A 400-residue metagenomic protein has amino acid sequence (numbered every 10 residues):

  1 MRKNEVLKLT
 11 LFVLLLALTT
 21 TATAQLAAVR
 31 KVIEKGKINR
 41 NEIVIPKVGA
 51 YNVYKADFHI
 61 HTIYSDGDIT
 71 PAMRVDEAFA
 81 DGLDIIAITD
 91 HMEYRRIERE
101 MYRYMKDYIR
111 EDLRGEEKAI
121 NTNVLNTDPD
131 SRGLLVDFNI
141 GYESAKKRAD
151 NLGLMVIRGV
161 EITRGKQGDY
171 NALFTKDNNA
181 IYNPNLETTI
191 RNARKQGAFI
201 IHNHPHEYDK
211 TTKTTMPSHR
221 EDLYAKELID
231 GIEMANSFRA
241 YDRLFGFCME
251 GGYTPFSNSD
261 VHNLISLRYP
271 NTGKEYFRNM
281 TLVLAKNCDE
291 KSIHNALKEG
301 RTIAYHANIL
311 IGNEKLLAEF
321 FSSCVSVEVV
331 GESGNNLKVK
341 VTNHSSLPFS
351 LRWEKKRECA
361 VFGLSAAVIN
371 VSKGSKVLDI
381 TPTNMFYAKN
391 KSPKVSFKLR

Functional and structural regions predicted by a protein language model:
R2-L11: Bacterial N-terminal signal peptides that target proteins for export
L14-L16: Gram-negative bacterial Sec-dependent N-terminal signal peptides
Q25-D57, A72-V75, N171-T175, K210-R400: Charged catalytic cores and adjacent phosphate/nucleic-acid-binding surfaces used for phosphate/nucleic-acid chemistry
K35-Q196, N203, M234, F238-G246 (+1 more regions): A metal-dependent hydrolase metal-coordination microenvironment
V160-T163, H206-D209, V261-H262: Short glycine-enriched loops at secondary-structure junctions
A198-M216: Aromatic-lined carbohydrate-recognition surfaces of secreted/lumenal glycan-active proteins
